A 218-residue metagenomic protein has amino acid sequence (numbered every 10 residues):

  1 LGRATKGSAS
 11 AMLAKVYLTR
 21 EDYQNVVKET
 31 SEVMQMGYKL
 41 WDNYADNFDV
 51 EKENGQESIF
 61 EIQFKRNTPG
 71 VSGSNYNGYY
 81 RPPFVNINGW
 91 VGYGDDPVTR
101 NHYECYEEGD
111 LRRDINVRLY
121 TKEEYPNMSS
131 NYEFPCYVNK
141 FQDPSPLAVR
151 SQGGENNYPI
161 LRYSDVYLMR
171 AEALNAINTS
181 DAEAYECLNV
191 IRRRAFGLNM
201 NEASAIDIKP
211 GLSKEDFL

Functional and structural regions predicted by a protein language model:
L1-G73, L111-L218: Acidic/polar-rich alpha-helix caps and helix-coil junctions
G55, P83-N86, E104: N-terminal hydrophobic or amphipathic segments with adjacent small-residue motifs that include Sec signal peptides
E61, N88-R118: Active-site core of glycosidic bond-cleaving carbohydrate-active enzymes
T68-V91, P97: Acidic-aromatic pocket-rim loops
